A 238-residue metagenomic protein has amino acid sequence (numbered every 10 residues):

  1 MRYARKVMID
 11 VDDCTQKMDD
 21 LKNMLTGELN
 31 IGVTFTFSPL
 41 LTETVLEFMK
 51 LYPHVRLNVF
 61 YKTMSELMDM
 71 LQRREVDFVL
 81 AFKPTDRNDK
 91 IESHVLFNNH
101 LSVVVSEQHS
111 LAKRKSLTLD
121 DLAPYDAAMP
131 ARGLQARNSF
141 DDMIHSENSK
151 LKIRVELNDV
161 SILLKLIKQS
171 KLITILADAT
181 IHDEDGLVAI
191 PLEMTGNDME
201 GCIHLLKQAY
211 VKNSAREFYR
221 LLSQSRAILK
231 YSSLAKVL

Functional and structural regions predicted by a protein language model:
M1-D20: Alpha-helical "hinge/linker" immediately C-terminal to small N-terminal DNA-binding modules
Q16, K22-Y52, R56-F60, S65-M68 (+1 more regions): N-terminal winged-helix
K22, K90-L101, V105-A127: Flexible hinge/capping segments at coil-to-helix
L40, A189-L234: A late-sequence structural motif
E43-E47, S65-L101, V105, K168 (+1 more regions): Short beta-strand-centered segments that line the small-molecule binding cleft or hinge of alpha/beta clamshell
T63, L67-E75, F82, Q135-I190: Hydrophobic hinge/microswitch elements
R87, Q108-T118, M194-N197, Q208-S214: Short helix-loop capping/hinge motifs at secondary-structure junctions, enriched in acidic/polar residues
Y125-E147, V211-Y219, S225-V237: Secondary-structure junction motif
